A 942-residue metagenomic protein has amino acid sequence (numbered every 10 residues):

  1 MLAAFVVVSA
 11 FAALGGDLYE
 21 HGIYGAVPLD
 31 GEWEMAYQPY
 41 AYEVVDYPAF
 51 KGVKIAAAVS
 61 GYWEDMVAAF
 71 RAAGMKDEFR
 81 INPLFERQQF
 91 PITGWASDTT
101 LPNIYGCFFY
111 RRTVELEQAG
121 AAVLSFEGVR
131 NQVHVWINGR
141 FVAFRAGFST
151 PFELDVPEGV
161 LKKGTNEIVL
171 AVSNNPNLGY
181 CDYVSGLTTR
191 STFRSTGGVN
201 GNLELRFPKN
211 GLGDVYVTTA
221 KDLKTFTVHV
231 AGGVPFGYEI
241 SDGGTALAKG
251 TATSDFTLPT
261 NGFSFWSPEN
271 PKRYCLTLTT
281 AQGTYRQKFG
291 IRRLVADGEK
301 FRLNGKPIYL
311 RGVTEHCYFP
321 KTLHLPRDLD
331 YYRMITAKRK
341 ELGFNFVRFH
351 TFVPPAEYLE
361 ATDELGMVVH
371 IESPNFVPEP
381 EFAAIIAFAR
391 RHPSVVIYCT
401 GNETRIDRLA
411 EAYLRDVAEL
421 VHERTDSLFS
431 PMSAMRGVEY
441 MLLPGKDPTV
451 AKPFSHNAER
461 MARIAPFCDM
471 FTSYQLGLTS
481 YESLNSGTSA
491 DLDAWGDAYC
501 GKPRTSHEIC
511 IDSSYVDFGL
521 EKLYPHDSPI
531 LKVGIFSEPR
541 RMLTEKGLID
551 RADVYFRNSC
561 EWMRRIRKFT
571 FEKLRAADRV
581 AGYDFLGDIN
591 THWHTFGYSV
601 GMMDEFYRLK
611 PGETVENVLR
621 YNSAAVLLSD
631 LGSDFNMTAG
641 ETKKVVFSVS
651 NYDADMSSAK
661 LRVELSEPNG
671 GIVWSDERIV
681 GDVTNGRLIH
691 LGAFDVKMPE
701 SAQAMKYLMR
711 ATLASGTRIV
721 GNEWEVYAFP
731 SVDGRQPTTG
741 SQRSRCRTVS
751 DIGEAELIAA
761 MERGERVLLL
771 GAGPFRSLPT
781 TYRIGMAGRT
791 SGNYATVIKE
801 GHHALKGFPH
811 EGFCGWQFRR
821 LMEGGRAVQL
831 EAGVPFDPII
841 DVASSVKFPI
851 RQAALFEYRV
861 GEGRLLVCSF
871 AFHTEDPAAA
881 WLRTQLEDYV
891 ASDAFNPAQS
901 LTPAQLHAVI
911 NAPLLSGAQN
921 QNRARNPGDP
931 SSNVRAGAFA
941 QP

Functional and structural regions predicted by a protein language model:
A12-F90, A171-N177, G198-V199, G243 (+5 more regions): Accessory carbohydrate-binding/adhesion or oligomerization-edge regions at the termini of glycan-active proteins
Y19-H21, V27, A36-Y40, T100-L212 (+4 more regions): Accessory beta-strand-rich segments of carbohydrate-active enzymes
V67-T113, A121-F126, R130-I137, A143-A146 (+9 more regions): Active-site-adjacent substrate/metal-binding segments within catalytic domains of carbohydrate-active enzymes
A122, I137, K224-G250, T642-V680 (+2 more regions): Beta-strand-rich binding/interaction modules
H229, F346-M603: Substrate-binding/catalytic cleft of secreted carbohydrate-active enzymes, primarily glycoside hydrolases
L484-A490, G773-L778, Y782-A878, A894-N926 (+2 more regions): Catalytic beta-strand/loop cores that center a nucleophilic Ser/Cys/Thr and support acyl-enzyme chemistry
L586-S650: Aromatic-rich peripheral "rim/lid" segments of glycoside hydrolase catalytic domains that contact and position glycan
R747-A787, E862, C868, L886-Y889: Short alpha-beta junction capping motif
